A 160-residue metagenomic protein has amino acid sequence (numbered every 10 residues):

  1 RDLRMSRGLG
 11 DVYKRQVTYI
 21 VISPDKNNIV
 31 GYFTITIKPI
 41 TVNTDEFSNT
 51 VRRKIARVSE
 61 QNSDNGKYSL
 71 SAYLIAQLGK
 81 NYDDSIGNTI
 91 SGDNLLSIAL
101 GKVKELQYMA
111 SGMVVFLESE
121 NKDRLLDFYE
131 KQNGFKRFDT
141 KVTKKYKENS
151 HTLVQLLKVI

Functional and structural regions predicted by a protein language model:
R1-Y13: Single conserved hydrophobic/aromatic residue that forms the stacking wall/gate of nucleotide- or nucleobase-binding
R15-F33: Conserved beta-hairpin
N27, T152-I160: Alpha-helical solenoid scaffolds in eukaryotic macromolecular assemblies
I35-Q77: Conserved acyl-donor/pantetheine-binding loop and adjacent beta-alpha core of acyl/acetyltransferases and related
A76-I90: A short, internal acetyl-CoA/4′-phosphopantetheine-binding micro-motif in the GNAT/acyltransferase core
I86-V103: Conserved acetyl-CoA-binding loop-helix of GNAT-fold acetyltransferases
A110-L126, V142-N149: Conserved beta-strand-loop-alpha-helix junction that forms the acyl-donor binding cleft
L117, F128-E130, F135: Conserved active-site tyrosine of GNAT-family acetyltransferases
